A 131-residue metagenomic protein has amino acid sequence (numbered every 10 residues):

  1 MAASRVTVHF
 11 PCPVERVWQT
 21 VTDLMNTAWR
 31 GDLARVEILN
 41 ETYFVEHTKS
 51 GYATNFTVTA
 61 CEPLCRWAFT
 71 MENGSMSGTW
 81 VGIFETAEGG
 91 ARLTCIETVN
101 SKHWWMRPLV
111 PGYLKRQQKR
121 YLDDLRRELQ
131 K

Functional and structural regions predicted by a protein language model:
M1-E37: Hydrophobic ligand-binding cavity/cleft-lining segments
A3-R5, G51-F56, M76-V81: Short, surface-exposed coil-to-beta transition loops
P11-E15, T59-L64, I83-R92, Q130-K131: A short, structured loop/turn motif at beta-sheet edges
V17-V21, T27, V58, W67-F69 (+2 more regions): Hydrophobic pocket/interface hotspot
I38-L39, D123-K131: Short, highly charged C-terminal tails/helix-capping segments
I38-V45, C61-F69: Short, hydrophobic/aromatic-rich segments at coil-to-beta transitions
S50-Y52, A60-R66, G74-S75: Short, charged/polar surface micro-motifs in flexible loops or helix N-caps
E72-R127: Beta-strand/loop substructures that line and gate deep hydrophobic ligand-binding cavities in soluble
